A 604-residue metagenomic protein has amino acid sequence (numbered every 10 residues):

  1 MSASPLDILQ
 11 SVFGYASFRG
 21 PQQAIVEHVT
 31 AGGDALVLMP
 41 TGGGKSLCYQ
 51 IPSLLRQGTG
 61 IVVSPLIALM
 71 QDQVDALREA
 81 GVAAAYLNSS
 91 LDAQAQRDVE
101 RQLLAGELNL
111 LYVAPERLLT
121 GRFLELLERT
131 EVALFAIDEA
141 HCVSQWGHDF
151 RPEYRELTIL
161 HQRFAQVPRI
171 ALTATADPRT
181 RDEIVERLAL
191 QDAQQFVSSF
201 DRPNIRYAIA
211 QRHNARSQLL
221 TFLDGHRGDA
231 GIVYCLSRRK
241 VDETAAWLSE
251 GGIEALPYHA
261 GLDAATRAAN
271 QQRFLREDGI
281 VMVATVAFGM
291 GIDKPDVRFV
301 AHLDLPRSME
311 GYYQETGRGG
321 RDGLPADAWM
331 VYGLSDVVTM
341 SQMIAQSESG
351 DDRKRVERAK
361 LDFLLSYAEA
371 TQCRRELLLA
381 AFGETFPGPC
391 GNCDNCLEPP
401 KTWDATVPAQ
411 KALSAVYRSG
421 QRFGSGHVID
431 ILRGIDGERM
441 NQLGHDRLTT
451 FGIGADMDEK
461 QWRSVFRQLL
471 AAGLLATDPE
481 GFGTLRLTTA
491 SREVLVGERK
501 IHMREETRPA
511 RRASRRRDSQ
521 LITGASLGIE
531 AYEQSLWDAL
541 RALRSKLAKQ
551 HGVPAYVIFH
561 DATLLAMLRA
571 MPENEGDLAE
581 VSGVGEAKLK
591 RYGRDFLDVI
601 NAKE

Functional and structural regions predicted by a protein language model:
M1-I8, V356-R358, T385-E604: Accessory DNA-binding and partner-docking regions appended to nucleic-acid-acting proteins, especially the terminal
S2-V12, A16-G20, A24-L36, P40-S46 (+5 more regions): Helicase motor core with emphasis on the C-terminal RecA-like subdomain
D352-E384: Short, charged low-complexity linear segments at domain edges
